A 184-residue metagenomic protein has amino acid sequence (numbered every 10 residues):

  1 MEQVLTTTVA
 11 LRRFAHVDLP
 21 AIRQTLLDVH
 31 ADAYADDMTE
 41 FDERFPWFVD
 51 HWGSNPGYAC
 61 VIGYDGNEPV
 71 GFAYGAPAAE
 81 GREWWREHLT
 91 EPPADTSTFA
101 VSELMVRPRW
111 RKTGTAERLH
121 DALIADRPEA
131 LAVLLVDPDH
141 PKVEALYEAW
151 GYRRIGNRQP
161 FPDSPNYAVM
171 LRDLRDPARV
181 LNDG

Functional and structural regions predicted by a protein language model:
M1-Q24, D28, D183-G184: Conserved N-terminal entry element of GNAT/NAT acetyltransferase domains
L27-F41: Helix-loop element at the rim of GNAT/NAT acetyltransferase active sites that forms part of the acceptor-substrate
D37-G66, Y74, E80: Active-site rim helix/loop that mediates acceptor-substrate recognition in acyltransferases
E68-G71, K142: Glycine-rich acetyl-CoA-binding "A-motif" of GNAT/NAT acetyltransferases
A73-M105, R111, P162: Conserved acyl-donor/pantetheine-binding loop and adjacent beta-alpha core of acyl/acetyltransferases and related
E103-V106, K112-A125, E148-A149: Conserved acetyl-CoA-binding loop-helix of GNAT-fold acetyltransferases
A125-P138: Conserved GNAT acetyl-CoA-binding A-motif
D137-P141, N157-G184: C-terminal "cap" of GNAT-fold acetyltransferases
